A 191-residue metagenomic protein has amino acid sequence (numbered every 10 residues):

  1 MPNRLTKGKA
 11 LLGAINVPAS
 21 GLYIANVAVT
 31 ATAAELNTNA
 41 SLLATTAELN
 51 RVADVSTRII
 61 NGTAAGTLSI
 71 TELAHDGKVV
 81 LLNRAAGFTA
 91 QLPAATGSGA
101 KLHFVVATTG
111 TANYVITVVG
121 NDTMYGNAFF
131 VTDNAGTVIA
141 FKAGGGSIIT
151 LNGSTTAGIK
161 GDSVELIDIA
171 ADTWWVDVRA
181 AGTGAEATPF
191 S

Functional and structural regions predicted by a protein language model:
M1-H75, T111-V115: Intrinsic low-complexity, repeat-rich intrinsically disordered segments enriched in small/flexible residues
N3, V164-L166: Broad, structure-driven detector of short, well-ordered beta-strand segments within folded domains
L11, T96-S98, G158-K160: Solvent-exposed loop and beta-edge segments used for protein-protein assembly and interaction
A28, Q91-P93, T155: Residues embedded in well-ordered secondary-structure elements
L49-K142, I167-S191: Exposed extracellular interaction/assembly regions and N-terminal maturation sites
V138-D162: Structured beta-strand segments within beta-sheet-rich domains
